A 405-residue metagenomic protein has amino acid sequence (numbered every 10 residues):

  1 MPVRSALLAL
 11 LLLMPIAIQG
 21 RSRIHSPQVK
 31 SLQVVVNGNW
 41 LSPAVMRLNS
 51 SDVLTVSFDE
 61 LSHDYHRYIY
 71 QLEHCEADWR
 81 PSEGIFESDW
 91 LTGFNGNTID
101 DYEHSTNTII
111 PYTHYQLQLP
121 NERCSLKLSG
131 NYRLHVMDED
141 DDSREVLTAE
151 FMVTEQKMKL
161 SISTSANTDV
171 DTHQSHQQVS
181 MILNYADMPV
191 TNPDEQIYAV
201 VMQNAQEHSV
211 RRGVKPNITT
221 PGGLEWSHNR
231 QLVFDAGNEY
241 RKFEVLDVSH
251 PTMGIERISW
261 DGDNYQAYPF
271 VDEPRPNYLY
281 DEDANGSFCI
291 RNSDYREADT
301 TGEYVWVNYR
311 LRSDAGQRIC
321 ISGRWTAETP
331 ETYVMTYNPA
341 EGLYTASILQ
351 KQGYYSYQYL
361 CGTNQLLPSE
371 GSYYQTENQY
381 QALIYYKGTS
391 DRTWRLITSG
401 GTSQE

Functional and structural regions predicted by a protein language model:
M1-S22: Bacterial Sec-dependent N-terminal signal peptides
G20-N49, E155-V170, N285-Y295: Short, compositionally biased P/S/T/A/G/V-rich stretches that sit at domain boundaries
I24, V153-Q174, Q375-T398: Low-complexity, Pro/Ser/Thr- and charge-rich linker/hinge segments at domain boundaries
S31-H74, T172-Y185, Y295-Y309: Contiguous beta-strand segments within globular domains
D64-G93, T191-V214, Q317-A327: Extended low-complexity, serine/threonine- and proline-enriched intrinsically disordered segments
W90-Y115, E207-P216, W306-K351, N364-S390: Aromatic-rich carbohydrate-binding modules that target alpha-glucans
I109-E139: Ligand-binding face of N-terminal immunoglobulin V-set domains in extracellular IgSF glycoproteins
A267-A315, T393-E405: Basic K/R-rich, polyanion-interacting modules in nucleoproteins and related proteins
